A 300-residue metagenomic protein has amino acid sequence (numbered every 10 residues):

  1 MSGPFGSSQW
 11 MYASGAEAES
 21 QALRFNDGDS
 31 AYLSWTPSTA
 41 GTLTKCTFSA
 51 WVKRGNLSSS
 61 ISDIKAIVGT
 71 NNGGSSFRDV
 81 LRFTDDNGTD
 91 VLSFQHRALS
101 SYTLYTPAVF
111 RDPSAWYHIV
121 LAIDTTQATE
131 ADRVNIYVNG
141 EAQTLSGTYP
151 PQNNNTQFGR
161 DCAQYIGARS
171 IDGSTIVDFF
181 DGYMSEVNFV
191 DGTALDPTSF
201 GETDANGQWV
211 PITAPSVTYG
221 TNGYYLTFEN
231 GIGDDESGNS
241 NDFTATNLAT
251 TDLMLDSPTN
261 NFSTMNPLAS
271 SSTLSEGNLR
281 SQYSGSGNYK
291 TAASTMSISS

Functional and structural regions predicted by a protein language model:
M1-Q21, G28-D29, A128-E130, T144-Y149 (+2 more regions): Extended recognition patches within non-cytosolic domains
M1-T44, N87-S100, C162, L253-A293: Low-complexity, glycine/proline/serine-rich flexible segments
G3-D27, S49-S58, V80-N153: Extracellular glycan-interaction surfaces
G6, R24-N26, G69-N71, D79-D85 (+7 more regions): Beta-strand-rich, repetitive solenoid scaffolds
D29-S93, A128-E130, T198, S297-S299: Extracellular glycan-recognition modules
T36-S38, Y105-R111, N154, T291-M296: Beta-strand-rich interaction surfaces with strong enrichment in secreted/lumenal proteins
F48-N56, I119-L121, I166, M184-F189 (+2 more regions): Short hydrophobic/aromatic patches on beta-strands that form ligand-binding or substrate-lining surfaces
F158-M184: Extracellular glycan-interaction patches encoded by glycine-rich segments
